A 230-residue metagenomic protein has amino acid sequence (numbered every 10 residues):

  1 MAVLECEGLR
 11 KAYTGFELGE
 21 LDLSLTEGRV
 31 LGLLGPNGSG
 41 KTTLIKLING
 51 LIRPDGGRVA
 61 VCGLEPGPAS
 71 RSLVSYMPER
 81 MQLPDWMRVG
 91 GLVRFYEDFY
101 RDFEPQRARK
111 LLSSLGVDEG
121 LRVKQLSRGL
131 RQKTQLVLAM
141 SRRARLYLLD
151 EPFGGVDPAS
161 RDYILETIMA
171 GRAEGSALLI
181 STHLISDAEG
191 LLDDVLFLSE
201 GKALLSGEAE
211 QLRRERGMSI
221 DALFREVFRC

Functional and structural regions predicted by a protein language model:
C6-L9, F16-T26, G57: Conserved beta-strand
L34-P36: The feature captures the beta-strand-to-loop junction immediately N-terminal to the Walker
N49: Helix-to-loop junction immediately C-terminal to a conserved catalytic motif
G56-S70: Conserved ABC transporter NBD signature motif
E79-T134: ABC-family P-loop ATPase nucleotide-binding domains
Y147-E151: Catalytic Walker B motif of ABC-type/P-loop ATPase nucleotide-binding domains
P158-S160: Helix N-cap at the start of a conserved alpha-helix in ABC-type nucleotide-binding domains
